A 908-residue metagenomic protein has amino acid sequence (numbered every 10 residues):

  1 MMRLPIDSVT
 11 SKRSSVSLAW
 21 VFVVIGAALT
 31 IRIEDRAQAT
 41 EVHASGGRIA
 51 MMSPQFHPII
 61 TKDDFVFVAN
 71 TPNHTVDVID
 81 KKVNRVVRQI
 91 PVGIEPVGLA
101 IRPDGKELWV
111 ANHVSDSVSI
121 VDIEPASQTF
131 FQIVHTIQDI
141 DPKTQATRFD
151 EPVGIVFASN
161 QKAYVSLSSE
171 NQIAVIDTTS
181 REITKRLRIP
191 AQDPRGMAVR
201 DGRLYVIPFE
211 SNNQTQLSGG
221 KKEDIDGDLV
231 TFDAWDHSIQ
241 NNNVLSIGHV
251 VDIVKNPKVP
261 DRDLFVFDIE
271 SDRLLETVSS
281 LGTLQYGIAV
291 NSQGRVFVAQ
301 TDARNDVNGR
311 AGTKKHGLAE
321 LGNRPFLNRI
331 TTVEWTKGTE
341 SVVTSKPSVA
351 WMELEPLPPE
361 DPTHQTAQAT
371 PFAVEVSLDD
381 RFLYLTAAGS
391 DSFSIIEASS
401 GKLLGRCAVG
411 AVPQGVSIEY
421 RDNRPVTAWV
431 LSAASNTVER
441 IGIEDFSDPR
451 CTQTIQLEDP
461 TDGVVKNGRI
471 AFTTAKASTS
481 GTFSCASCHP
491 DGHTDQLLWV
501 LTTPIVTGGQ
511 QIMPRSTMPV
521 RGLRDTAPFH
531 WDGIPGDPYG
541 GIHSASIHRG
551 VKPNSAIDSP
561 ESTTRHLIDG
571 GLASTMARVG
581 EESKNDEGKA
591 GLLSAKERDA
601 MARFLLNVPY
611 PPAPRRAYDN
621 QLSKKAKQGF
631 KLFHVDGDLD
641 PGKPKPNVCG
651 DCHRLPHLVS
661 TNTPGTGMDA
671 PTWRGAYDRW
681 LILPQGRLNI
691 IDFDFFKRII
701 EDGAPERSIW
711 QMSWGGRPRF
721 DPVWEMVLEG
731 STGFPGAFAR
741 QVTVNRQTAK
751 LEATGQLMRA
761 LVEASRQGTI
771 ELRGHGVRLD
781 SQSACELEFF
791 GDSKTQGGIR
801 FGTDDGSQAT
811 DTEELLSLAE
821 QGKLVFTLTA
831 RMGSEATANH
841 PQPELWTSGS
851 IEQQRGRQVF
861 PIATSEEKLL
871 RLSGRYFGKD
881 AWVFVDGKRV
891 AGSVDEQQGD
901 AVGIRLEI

Functional and structural regions predicted by a protein language model:
S45-D77, A369-V374: Beta-strand-rich domains and repeat architectures in extracellular enzymes and scaffolds, especially beta-propellers
S45-G46, P841-W882, V890, D895-D900: Beta-strand/beta-sandwich contexts
R48-M51, Q89-V92, I137-D139, T144-R148 (+6 more regions): Surface loop/turn motifs at the tips and blade-to-blade linkers of beta-strand repeat domains
T61-D63, P103-G105, F157-N160, V199-G202 (+3 more regions): Residue-level detector of Asp-centered blade-edge/turn motifs that repeat once per structural unit in beta-propeller
P72, V114, E124, S169 (+5 more regions): Residue-level signature of beta-propeller blades and closely related beta-rich strand-turn architectures in secreted
T178, D272-S280, L284-K315, A319 (+1 more regions): Periplasmic c-type cytochrome electron-transfer domains
F209-K258, V298-L327: Short, conserved, GDST-rich strand-edge loop motifs in beta-rich repeat architectures
